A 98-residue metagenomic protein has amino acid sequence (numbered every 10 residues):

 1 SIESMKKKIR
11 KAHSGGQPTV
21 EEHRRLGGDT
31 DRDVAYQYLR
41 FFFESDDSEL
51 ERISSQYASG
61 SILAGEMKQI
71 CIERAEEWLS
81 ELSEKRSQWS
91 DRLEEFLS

Functional and structural regions predicted by a protein language model:
S1-S98: Conserved nucleotide- and phosphate/pyrophosphate-binding catalytic cores in adenylate/nucleotidyl-handling enzymes
